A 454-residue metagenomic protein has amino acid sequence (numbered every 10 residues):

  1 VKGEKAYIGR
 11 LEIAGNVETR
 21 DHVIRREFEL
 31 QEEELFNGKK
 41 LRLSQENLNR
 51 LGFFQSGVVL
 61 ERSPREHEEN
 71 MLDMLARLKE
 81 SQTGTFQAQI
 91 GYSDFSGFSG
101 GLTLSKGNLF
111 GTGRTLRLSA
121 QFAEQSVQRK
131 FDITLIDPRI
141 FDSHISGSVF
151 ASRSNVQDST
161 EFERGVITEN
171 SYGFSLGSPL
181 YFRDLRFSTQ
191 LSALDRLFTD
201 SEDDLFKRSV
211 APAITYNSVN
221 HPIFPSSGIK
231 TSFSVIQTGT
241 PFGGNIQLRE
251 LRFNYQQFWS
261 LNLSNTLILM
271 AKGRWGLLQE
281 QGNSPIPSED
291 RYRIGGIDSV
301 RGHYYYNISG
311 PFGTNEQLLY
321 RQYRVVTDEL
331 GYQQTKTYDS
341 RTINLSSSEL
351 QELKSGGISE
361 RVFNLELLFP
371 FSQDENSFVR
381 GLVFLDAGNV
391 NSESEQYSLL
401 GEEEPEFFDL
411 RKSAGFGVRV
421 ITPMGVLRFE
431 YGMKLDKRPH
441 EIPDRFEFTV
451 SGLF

Functional and structural regions predicted by a protein language model:
K2-E4: Extended, domain-scale alpha-helical bundle/helix-rich regions
E18, E29, E34-S232, R249-L251 (+10 more regions): Gram-negative/organellar outer-membrane beta-barrel architecture
R20-R25: N-terminal export/assembly leaders
L72, N262-S394: Extracytoplasmic gating/loop element in the C-terminal half of outer-membrane beta-barrel translocons and assembly
H144, P179, G381, D386-G388 (+3 more regions): Flexible, small/polar- and glycine-enriched "cap/hinge" segments at structural transition points
P241-F242, E250: Acidic, glycine-rich flexible loop/linker segments
I268, G388-A414: Outer-membrane beta-barrel transmembrane domain signature
E366-L368, R411-R419: Short glycine-rich, acidic/polar surface loops and turns
